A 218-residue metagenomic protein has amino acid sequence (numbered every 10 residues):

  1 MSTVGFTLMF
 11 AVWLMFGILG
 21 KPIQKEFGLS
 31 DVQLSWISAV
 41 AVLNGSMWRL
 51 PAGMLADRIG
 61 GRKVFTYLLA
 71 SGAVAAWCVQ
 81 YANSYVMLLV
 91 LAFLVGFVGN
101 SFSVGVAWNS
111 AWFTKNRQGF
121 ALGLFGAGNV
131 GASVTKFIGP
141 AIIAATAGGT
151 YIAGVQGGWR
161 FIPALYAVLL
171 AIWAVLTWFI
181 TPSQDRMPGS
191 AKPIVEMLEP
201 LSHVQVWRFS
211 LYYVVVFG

Functional and structural regions predicted by a protein language model:
M1-D31, A52, K136: Extracytoplasmic
A39-G53: Central cavity-lining transmembrane alpha-helices of secondary-active solute carriers, predominantly the Major
A70-N83: C-terminal ends and interior cores of transmembrane alpha-helices in multi-pass membrane transporters/permeases
L91-G128: Cytoplasmic helix-loop-helix junction between adjacent transmembrane helices in 12-TM secondary transporters
G119-A144: Glycine-rich segments within core transmembrane alpha-helices of 12-TM secondary carriers
A144, A167-M187: C-terminal membrane-cytosol helix-exit motif in multi-pass small-molecule transporters
P182-S210: Juxtamembrane intracellular "pre-TM" segments in multi-pass secondary transporters
